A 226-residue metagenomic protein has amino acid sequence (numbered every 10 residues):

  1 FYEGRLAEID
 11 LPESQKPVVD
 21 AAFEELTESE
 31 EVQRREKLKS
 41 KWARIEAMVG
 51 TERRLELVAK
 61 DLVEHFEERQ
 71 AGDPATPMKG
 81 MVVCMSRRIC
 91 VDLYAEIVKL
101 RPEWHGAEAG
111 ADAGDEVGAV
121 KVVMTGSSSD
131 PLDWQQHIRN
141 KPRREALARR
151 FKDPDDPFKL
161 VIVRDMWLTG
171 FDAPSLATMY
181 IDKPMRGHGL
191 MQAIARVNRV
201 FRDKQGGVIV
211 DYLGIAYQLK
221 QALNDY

Functional and structural regions predicted by a protein language model:
F1, P77-M78, D115-A119, P174-T178 (+2 more regions): Short glycine-/polar-rich loops that comprise or flank the Walker A/P-loop and associated switch/sensor motifs
F1-P77, Y94: Interdomain helical connector at the RecA1-RecA2 junction of SF1/SF2 helicase-like NTPases
A47-V63, N140-R143, D155-K159, V163 (+1 more regions): Phosphate/oxyanion-binding active-site loops and adjacent basic polyanion-contact surfaces
T76-S86: Conserved RecA-like ASCE P-loop NTPase motor core of nucleic-acid helicases/translocases
S86-W134, V163-M166: Conserved helicase motor "Helicase C" RecA-like lobe of SF1/SF2 P-loop NTPases
S128-W167: Conserved helicase ATPase core of P-loop NTP-dependent helicases/translocases
D153-P157, L190, I194-Y226: Conserved segment of the helicase C-terminal RecA-like domain
K159-V163, W167-Q192, G207-D211: A short beta-strand element within the Helicase C-terminal
